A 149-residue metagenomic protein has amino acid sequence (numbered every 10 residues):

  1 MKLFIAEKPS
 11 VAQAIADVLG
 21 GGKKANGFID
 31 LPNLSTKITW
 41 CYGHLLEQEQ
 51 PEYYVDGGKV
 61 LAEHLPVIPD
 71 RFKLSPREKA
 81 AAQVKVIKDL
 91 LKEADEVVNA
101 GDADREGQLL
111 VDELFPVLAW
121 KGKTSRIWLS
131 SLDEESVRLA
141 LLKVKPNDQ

Functional and structural regions predicted by a protein language model:
M1-Q149: Intrinsically disordered, low-complexity regulatory segments
